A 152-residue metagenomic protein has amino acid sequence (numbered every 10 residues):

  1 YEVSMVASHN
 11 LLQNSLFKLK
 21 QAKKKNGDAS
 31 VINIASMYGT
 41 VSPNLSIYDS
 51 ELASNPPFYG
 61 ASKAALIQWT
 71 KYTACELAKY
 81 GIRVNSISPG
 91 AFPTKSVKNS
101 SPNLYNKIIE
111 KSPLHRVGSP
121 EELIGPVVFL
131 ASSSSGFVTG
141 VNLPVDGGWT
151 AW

Functional and structural regions predicted by a protein language model:
Y1, Y59, I108: A hydrophobic alpha-helix adjacent to the NAD(P)-binding/active-site core of NAD(P)-dependent oxidoreductases, strongly
E2-A7, A61: Glycine-rich NAD(P)-binding loop of the Rossmann-fold in SDR/ketoreductase-type enzymes
V6, A64-Q68, K79, S86 (+3 more regions): C-terminal helical subdomain
L12-Q13, K71: A short, exposed helix-loop element centered on a Lys and neighboring polar residues
N14, K18, A22, N44 (+2 more regions): Generic structural signal for alpha-helix termini and adjacent loop/cap motifs
K20-K79, A91: Catalytic loop of short-chain dehydrogenase/reductase
G27-S36, R83-S88, P113, T139 (+1 more regions): Structural signature of the Rossmann-like NAD(P)-dependent dehydrogenase/reductase core
N44-L52, K79, S86-S112, E122 (+1 more regions): A glycine/serine/threonine-rich, flexible loop-to-helix segment that serves as the NAD(P) cofactor-binding "lid"
